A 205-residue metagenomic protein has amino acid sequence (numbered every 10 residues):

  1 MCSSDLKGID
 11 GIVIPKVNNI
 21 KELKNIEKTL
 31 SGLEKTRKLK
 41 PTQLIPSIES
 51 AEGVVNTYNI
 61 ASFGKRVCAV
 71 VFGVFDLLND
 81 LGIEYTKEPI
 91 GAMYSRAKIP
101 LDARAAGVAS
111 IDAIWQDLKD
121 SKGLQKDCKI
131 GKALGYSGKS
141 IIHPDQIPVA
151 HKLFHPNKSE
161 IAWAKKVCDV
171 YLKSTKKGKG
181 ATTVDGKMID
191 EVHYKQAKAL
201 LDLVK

Functional and structural regions predicted by a protein language model:
M1: Nucleotide/phosphate-binding catalytic cleft detector across ATP-hydrolyzing and phosphate-transferring enzymes
S4-K205: Expand to "…catalyze enediolate/carbanion chemistry for C-C bond making/breaking, isomerization, decarboxylation
